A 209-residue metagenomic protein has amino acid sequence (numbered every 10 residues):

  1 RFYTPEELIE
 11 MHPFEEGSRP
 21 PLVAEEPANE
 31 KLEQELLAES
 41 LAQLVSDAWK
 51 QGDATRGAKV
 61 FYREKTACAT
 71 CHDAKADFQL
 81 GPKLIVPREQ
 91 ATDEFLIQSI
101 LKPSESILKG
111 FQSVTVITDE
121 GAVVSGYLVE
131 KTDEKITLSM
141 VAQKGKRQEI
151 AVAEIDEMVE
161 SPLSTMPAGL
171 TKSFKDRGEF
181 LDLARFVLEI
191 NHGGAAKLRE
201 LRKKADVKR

Functional and structural regions predicted by a protein language model:
R1-E25: Extended alpha-helical scaffolding segments
H12, Q43, L101, A122-V124 (+3 more regions): C-terminal capping alpha-helices of c-type cytochrome domains
N29-Y62, T92-F95, G121-A122, A168-K175 (+2 more regions): Electrostatic cytochrome c docking/interface patches
L44, D73-F78: Accessory interdomain/linker segments of ATP-dependent helicases and helicase-like nucleic-acid enzymes that mediate
T55, K59, T66-A69, P82 (+5 more regions): Feature representing long, continuous alpha-helical segments
E64-K75, L183-I190: The canonical Cys-X-X-Cys-His
D77-K102, S113-E160: Gly/Gly-Pro-rich "capping" loops immediately C-terminal to redox-active cysteine motifs in periplasmic/lumenal
D93, I97-V116, E120, L181-R209: Short glycine-rich, low-complexity segments
